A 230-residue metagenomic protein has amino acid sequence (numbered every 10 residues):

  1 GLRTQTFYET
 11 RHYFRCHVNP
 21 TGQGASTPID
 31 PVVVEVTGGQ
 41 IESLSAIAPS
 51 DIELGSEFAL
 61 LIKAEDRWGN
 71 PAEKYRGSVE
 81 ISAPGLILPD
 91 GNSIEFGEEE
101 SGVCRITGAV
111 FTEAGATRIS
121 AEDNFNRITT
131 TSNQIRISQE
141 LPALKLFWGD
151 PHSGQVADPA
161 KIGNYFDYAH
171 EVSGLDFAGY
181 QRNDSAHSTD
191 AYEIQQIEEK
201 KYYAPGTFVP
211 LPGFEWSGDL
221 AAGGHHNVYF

Functional and structural regions predicted by a protein language model:
G1-P49, E53: Ser/Thr/Pro/Gly-rich, low-complexity intrinsically disordered stalk/linker tracts of secreted and surface-exposed
P49-E57, E99-G102: Solvent-exposed, conformationally flexible loop/turn segments
E57, L61-D90, I94, V103-F230: Extended, charged catalytic domains and RNA/DNA-binding interfaces, predominantly in divalent-metal-using enzymes
